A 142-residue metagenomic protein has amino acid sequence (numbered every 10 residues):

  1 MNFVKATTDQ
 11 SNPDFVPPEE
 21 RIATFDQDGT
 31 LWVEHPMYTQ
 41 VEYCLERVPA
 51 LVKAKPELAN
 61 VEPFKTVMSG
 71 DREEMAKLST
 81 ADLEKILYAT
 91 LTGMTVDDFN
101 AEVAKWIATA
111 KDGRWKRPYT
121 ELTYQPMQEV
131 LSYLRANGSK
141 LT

Functional and structural regions predicted by a protein language model:
M1-T142: Alpha-helical substrate-recognition element adjacent to the catalytic core
